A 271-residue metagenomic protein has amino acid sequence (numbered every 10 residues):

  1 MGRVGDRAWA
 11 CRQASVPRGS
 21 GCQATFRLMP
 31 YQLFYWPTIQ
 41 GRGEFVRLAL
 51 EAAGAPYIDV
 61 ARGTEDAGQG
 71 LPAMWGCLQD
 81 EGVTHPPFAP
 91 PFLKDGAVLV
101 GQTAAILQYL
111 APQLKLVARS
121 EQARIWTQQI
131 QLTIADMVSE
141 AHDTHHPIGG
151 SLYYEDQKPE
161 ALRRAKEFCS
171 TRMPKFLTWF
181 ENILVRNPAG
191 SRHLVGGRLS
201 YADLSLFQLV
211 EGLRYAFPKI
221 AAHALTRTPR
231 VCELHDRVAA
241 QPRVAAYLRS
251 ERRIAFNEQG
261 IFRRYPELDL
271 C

Functional and structural regions predicted by a protein language model:
W9, F26-E167, R186, Y265-D269: GST-like domain detector, emphasizing the conserved glutathione-binding G-site in the N-terminal thioredoxin-like
A111, L209-V210, L248: Active-site-flanking alpha-helical
Q122, Q129-A240: GST-like fold's C-terminal all-alpha helical module
A246, R252-C271: C-terminal helix/juxtamembrane-tail motif
